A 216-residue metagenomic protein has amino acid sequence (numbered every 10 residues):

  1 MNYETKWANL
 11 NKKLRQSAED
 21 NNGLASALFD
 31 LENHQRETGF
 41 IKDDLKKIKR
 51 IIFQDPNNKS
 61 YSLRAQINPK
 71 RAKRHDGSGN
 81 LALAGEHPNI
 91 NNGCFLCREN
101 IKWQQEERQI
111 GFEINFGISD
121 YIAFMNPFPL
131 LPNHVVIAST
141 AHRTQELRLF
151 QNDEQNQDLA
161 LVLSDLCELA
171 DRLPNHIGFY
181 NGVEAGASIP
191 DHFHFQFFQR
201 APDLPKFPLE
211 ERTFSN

Functional and structural regions predicted by a protein language model:
M1-A160, D165, H176, S188 (+1 more regions): Active-site microenvironments that recognize anionic phosphate/pyrophosphate groups
D165-L166, G182: Intrinsically disordered, low-complexity segments enriched in polar/charged residues with Gly/Pro, especially when
D171-R172: Catalytic cores of glycan-processing enzymes that make or break glycosidic bonds
N175-I189, F193: A short glycine-rich, hydrophobically flanked beta-strand micro-motif that places a catalytic Asp/Glu for divalent metal
F195-Q199: Short beta-strand elements
